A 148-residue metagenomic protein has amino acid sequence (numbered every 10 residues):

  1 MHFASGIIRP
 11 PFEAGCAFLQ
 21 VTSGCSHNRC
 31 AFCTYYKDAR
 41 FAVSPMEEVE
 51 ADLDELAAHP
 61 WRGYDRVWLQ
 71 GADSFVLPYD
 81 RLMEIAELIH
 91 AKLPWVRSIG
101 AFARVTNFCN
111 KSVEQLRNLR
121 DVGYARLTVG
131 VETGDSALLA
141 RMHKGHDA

Functional and structural regions predicted by a protein language model:
A4-E47: Canonical Radical SAM [4Fe-4S] cluster-binding loop centered on the CxxxCxxC motif and its immediate flanking residues
F41-A51, F108-E114, H146-A148: Glycine-rich anion/phosphate-binding loops
A57-H146: Conserved SAM/AdoMet-binding glycine-rich loop
